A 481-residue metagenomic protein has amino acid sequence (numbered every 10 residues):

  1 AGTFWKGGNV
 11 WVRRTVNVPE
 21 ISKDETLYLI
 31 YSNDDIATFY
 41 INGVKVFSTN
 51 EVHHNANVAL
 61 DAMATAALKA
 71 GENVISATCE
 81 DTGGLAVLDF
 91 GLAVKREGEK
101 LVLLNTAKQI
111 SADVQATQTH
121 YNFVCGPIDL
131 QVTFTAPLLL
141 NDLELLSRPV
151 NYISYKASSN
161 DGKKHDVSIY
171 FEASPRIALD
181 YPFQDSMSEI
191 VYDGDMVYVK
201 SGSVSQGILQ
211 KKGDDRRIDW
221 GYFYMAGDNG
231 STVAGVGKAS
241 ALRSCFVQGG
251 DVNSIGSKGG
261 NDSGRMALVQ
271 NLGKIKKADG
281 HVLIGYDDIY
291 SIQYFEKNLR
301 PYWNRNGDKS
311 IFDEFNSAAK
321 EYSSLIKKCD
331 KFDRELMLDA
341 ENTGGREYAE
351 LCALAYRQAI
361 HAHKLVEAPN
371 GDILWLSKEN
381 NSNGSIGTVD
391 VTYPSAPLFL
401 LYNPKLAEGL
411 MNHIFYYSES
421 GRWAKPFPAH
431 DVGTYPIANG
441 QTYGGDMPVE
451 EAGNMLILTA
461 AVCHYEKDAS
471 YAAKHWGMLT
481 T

Functional and structural regions predicted by a protein language model:
A1, A62-E99: An acidic-aromatic loop/edge-strand motif
G2-W11, S48-A56, G256-N261: Extracellular beta-rich ligand/substrate-recognition surface
W5-P19, V58-A62, H120-Y121, M266-L268: Short beta-strands within extracellular/lumenal beta-sheet-rich domains
V16-G43, I75-A77: Aromatic-lined ligand-binding clefts that engage carbohydrates, nucleic acids, or primary amines
Y31-D35, V114-A116, P149: Short coil-to-beta strand junction motifs in C2/discoidin
Y31-T38, T82-G84, N160-K163, D288: Extended, low-complexity, turn-rich repeat/linker tracts enriched in Gly/Pro/Ser/Thr and Asp/Glu that occur
N73-I75, R96-T106, H120-C125, L138-V150 (+1 more regions): Acidic/polar, glycine-enriched structural segments that form the non-catalytic walls/loops of the carbohydrate-binding
K309-L325, G384-T481: Aromatic-rich carbohydrate-recognition surfaces in CAZymes
